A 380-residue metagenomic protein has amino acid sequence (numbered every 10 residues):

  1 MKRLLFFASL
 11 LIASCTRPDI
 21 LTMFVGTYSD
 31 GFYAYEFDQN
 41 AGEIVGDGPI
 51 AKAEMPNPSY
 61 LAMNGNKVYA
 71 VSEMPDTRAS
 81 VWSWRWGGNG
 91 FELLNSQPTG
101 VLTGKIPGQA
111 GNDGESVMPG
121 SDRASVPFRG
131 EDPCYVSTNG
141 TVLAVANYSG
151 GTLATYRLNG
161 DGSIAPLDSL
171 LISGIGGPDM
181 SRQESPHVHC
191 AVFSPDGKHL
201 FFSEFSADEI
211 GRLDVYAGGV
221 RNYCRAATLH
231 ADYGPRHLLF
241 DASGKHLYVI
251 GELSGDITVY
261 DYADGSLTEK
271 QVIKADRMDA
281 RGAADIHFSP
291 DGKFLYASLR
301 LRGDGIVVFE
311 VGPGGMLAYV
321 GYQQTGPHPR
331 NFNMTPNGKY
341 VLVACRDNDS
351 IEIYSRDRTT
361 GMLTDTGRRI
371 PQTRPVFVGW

Functional and structural regions predicted by a protein language model:
M1-L21: Bacterial Sec-dependent N-terminal signal peptides
T16-N40: An edge-strand/N-cap motif at the start of beta-rich repeat modules
G26-Y28, E73-P75, Y148-G150, L158 (+7 more regions): Short loop/turn segments immediately following the C-termini of beta-strands
E36-E43, W84-F91, T155-A165, L213-V220 (+3 more regions): Short loop/turn segments immediately following beta-strands, especially the blade-tip and inter-blade linker loops
I44-E54, E92-G100, G120-A124, A165-I175 (+4 more regions): Beta-propeller fold detector
M55-G65, G100-G108, G114-R123, P127-G140 (+5 more regions): Beta-rich, blade/repeat-based domains predominating in secreted/periplasmic proteins but also intracellular
A283-G314, A318-V343: Loop/turn-rich, solvent-exposed surfaces of beta-rich toroidal or solenoidal domains
